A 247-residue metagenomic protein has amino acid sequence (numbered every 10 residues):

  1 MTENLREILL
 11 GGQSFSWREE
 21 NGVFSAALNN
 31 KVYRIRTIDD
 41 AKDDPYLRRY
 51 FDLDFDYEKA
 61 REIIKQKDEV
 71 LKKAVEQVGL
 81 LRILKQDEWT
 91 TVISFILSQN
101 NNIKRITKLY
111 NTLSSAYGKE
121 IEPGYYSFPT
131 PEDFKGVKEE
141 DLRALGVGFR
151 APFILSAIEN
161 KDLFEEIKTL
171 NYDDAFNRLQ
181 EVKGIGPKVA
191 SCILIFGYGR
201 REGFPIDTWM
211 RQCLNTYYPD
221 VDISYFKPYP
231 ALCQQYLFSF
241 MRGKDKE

Functional and structural regions predicted by a protein language model:
M1-E247: HhH-family (HhH-GPD) DNA N-glycosylase catalytic core used in base-excision repair
